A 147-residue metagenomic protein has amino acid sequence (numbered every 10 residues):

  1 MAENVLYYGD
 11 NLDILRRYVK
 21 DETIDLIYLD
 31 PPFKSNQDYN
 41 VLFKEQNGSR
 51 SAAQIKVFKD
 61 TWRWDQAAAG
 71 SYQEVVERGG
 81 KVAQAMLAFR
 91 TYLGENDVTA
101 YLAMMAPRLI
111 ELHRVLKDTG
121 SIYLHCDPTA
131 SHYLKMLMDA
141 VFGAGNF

Functional and structural regions predicted by a protein language model:
M1-F147: S-adenosyl-L-methionine-dependent nucleic acid methyltransferase catalytic domains
